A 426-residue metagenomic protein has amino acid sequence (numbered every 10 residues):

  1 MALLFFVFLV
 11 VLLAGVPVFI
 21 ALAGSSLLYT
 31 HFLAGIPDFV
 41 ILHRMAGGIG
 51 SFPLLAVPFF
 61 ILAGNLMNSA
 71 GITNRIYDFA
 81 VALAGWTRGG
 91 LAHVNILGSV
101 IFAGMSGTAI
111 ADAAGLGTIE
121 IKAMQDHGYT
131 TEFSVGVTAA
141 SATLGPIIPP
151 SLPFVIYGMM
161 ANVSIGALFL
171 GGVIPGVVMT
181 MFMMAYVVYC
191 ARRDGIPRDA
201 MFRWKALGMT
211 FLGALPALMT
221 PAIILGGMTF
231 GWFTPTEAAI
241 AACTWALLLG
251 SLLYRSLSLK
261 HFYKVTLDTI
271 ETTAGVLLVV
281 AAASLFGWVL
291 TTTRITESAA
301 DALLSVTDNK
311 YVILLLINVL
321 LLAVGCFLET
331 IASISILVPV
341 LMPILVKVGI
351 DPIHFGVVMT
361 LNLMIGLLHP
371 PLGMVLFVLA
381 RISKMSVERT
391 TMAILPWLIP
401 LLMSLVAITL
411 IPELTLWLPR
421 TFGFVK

Functional and structural regions predicted by a protein language model:
M1-K426: Alpha-helical transmembrane segments of multi-pass membrane transport proteins
